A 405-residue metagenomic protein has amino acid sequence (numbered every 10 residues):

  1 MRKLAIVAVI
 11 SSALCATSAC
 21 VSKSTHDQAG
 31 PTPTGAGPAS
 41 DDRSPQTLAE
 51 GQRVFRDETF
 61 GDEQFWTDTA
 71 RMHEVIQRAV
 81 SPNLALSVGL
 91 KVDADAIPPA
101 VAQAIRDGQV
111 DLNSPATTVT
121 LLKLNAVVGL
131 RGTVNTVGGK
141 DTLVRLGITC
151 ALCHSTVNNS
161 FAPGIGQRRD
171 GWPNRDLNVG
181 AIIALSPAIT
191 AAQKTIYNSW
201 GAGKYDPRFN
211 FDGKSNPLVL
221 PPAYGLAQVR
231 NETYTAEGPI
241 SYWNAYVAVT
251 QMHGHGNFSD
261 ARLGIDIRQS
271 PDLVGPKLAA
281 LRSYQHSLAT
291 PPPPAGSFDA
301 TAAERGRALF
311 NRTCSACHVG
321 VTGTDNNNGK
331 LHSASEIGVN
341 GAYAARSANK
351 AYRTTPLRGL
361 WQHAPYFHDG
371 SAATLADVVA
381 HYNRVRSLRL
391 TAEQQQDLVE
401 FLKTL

Functional and structural regions predicted by a protein language model:
R2-A5, A16-L405: Periplasmic c-type cytochrome electron-transfer domains
A5-S11: Sec-dependent N-terminal signal peptides
